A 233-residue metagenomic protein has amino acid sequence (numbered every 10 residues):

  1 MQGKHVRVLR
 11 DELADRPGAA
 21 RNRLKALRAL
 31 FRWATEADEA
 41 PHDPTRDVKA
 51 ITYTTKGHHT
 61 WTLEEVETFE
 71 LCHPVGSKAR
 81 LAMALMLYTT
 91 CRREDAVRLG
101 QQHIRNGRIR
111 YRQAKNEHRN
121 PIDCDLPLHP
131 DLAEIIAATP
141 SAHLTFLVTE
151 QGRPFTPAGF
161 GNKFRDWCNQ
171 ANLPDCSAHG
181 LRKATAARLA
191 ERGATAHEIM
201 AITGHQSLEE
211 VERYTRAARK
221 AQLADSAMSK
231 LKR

Functional and structural regions predicted by a protein language model:
M1-G57, L71-C72, N172: N-terminal core-binding DNA-recognition domain of tyrosine recombinases/integrases
A19-A26, T62, K78-A79, L128 (+4 more regions): Hydrophobic (often cysteine-bearing) scaffold residues that line and stabilize catalytic clefts of nucleotide/cofactor
R32-P44, M86-R108, H197-A201: Short, charged phosphate-coordinating catalytic segments
D47-Y53, H59, L63-E65, T89-E94 (+2 more regions): Conserved tyrosine-mediated DNA breakage-rejoining catalytic core shared by Y-recombinases
T60, Q113-E117, A196, T203-M228: Catalytic-site neighborhood detector that most strongly recognizes the C-terminal catalytic loop/helix of tyrosine
T68, P121-P130, A201, R213-R233: DNA/chromatin major-groove-contacting recognition/catalytic segments
L71-A79, T89, A142-T145, G152-R153 (+3 more regions): Short, basic (Lys/Arg/His-rich) helix/loop patches that form interaction surfaces in the mid-to-C-terminal regions
N116-A137, H143-D166: C-terminal catalytic core of Y-nucleophile DNA break-rejoin enzymes
